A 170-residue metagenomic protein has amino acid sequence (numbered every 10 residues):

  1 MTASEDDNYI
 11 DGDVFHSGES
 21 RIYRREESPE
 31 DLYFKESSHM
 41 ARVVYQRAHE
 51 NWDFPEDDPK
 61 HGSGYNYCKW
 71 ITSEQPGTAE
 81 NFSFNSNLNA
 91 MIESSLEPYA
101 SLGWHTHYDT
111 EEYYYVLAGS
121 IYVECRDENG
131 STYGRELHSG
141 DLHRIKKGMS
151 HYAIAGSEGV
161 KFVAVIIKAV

Functional and structural regions predicted by a protein language model:
T2-L88, G103: A short, N-terminal "cap"/entry segment at the start of jelly-roll beta-barrel domains of the cupin/DSBH fold
S73-T78, A90-Y108, K147: Conserved short histidine dyad/triad with adjacent acidic residue
E80-N85, S101-Y108, C125, G134-R135 (+1 more regions): Short histidine-centered beta-strand/loop micro-motifs that create catalytic or ligand/metal-coordination sites
E93, Y113, Y133-R135: Short, surface-exposed secondary-structure edge patches
S95-E97, Y108-V123, D127: Short, conserved beta-strand element in jelly-roll/cupin
S101-G103, Y122, D141-H143, K147-Y152: Histidine-centered metal-chelating micro-motifs
E128-K147: Short acidic-glycine-tyrosine-enriched beta hairpin
K147-V170: Ligand-binding loop in jelly-roll beta-barrel domains
